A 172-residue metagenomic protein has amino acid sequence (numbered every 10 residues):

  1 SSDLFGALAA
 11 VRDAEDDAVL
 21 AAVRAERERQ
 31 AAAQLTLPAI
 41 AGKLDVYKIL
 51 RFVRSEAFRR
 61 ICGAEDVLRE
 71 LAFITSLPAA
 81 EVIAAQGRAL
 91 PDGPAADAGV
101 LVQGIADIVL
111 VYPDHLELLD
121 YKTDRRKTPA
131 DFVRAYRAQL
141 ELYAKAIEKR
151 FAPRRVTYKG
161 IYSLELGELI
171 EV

Functional and structural regions predicted by a protein language model:
S2-V172: Structural signature of nuclease core domains in nucleic-acid processing machines
